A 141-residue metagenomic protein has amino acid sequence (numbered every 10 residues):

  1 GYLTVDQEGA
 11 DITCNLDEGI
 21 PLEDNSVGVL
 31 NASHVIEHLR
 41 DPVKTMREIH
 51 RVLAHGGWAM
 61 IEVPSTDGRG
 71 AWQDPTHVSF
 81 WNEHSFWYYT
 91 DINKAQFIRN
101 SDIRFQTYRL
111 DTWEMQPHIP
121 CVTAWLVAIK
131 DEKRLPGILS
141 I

Functional and structural regions predicted by a protein language model:
G1-E23: Adenosine-cofactor binding site in Rossmann-like domains, unifying the SAM/SAH pocket of S-adenosylmethionine-dependent
D11-E18, D41, S65, D74: Poly-acidic low-complexity segments
P21-E23, R40, N82: GHKL-family ATP-binding catalytic core of two-component histidine kinases
N31: A conserved beta-strand element that flanks and buttresses the S-adenosyl-L-methionine
V35-H38: Hydrophobic adenine-recognition pocket in adenosine-nucleotide-binding enzymes
V43-K44, E48-H50, A54, W58-I141: S-adenosyl-L-methionine-dependent methyltransferase catalytic module, highlighting the catalytic core
